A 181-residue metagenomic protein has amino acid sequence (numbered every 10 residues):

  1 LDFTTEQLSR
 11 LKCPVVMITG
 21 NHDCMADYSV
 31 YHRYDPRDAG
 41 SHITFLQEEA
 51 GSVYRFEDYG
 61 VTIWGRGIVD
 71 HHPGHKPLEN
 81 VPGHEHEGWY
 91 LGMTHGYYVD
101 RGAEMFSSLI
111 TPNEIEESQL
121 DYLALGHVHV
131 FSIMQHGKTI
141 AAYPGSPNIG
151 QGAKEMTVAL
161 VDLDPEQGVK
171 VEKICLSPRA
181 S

Functional and structural regions predicted by a protein language model:
L1-Q151, E155-T157, D162: His/Asp/Glu-rich metal-coordinating catalytic cores of metallo-dependent phosphodiesterases/hydrolases acting on
I149-S181: C-terminal functional module detector
